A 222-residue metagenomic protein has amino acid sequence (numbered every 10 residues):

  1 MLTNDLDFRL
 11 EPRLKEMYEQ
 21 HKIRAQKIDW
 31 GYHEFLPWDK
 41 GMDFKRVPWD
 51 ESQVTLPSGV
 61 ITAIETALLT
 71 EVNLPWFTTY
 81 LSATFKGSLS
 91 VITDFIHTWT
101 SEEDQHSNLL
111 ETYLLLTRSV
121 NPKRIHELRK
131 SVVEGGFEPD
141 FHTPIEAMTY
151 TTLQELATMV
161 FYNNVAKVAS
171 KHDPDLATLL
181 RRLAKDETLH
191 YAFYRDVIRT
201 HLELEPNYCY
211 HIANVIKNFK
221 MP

Functional and structural regions predicted by a protein language model:
M1-P222: Non-heme di-metal
